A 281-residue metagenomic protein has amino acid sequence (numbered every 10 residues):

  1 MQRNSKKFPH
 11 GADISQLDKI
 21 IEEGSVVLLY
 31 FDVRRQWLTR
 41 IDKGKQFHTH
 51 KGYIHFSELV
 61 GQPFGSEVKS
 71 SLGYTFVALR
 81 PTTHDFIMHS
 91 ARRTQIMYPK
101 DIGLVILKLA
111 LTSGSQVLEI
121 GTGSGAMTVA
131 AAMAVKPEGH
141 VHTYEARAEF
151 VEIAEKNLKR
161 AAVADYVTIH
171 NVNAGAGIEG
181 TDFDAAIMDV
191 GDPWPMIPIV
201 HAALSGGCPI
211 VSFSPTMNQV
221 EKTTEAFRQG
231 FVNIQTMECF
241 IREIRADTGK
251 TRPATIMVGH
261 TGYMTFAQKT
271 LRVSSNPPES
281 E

Functional and structural regions predicted by a protein language model:
M1-R80: N-terminal auxiliary segments of SAM/dcSAM-dependent transferases
A12, W194-Y263: C-terminal substrate-binding/active-site "lid" region of AdoMet-derived donor-dependent transferases
L17-K19, H89-G103: Conserved SAM-binding loop and adjacent beta-strand
T112-G123: Conserved class I S-adenosyl-L-methionine
S124-P137, H201: Conserved SAM-binding loop of SAM-dependent methyltransferases across substrates and taxa, primarily the Class I
V135-K136, V163, L204-C208: Helix-to-beta-strand junctions that scaffold the AdoMet/dcAdoMet cofactor pocket in Class I SAM-dependent enzymes
P137-Y144, I210: Short beta-strand element of Class I
Y144-P193: S-adenosyl-L-methionine
